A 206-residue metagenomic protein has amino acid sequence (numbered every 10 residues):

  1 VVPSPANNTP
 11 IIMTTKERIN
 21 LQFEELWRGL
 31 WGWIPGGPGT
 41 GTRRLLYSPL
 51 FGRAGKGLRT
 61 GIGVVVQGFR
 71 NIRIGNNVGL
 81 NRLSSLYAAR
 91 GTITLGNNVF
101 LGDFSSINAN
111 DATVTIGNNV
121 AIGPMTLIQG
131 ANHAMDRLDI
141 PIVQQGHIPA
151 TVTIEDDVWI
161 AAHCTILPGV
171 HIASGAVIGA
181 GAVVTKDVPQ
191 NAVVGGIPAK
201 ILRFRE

Functional and structural regions predicted by a protein language model:
V1-G57, N119, M125, N132-L138 (+5 more regions): Terminal amphipathic alpha-helical/low-complexity segments used for targeting or macromolecular assembly
V64-I74, G79-V170, I197, R205-E206: Flexible, glycine/small-residue-enriched loop-and-beta-strand segment within the central core of proteins
P124, A180, Q190: Residues that flank catalytic or metal-binding motifs in active/ligand-binding sites
A173-A176, P189-N191: Conserved catalytic segment of ABC-fold P-loop ATPases
K186: Active-site nucleotide-sugar/metal-binding loop of Leloir-type enzymes
V194: Conserved active-site beta-strand element of glycosyltransferases/polysaccharide synthases
